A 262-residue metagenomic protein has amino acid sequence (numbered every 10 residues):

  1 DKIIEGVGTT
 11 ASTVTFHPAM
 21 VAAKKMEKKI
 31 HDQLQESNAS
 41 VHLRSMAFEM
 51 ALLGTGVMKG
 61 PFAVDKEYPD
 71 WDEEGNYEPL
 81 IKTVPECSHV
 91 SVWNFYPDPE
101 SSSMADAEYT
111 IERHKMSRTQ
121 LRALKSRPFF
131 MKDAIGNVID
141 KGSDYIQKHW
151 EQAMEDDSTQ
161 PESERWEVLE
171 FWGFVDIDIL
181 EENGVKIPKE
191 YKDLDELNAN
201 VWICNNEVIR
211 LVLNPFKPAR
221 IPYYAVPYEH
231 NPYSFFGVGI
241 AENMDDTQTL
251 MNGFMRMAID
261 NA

Functional and structural regions predicted by a protein language model:
D1-A262: Extended alpha-helical, oligomerization-prone segments that build pores/tubes and scaffolds
